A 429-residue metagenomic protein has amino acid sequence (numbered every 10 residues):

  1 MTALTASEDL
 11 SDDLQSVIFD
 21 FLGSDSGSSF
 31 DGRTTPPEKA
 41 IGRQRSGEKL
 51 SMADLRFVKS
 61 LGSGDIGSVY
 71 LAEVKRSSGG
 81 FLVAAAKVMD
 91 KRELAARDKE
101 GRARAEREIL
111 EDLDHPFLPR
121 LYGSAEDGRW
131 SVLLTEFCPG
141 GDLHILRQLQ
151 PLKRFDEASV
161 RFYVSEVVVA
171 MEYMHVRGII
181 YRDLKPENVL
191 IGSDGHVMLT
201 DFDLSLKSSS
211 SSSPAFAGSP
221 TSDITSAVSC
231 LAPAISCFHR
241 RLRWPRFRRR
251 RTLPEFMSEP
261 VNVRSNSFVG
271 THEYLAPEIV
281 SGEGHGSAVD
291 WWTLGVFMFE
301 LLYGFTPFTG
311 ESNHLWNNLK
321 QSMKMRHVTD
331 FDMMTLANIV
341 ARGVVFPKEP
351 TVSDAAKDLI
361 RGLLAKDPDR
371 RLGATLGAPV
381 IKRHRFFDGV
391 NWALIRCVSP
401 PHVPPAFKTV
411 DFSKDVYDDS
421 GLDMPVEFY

Functional and structural regions predicted by a protein language model:
M1-M52: Intrinsically disordered, low-complexity regulatory segments that flank or precede the catalytic domain of eukaryotic
F57-V69: Protein kinase glycine-rich loop
S68-E93: Glycine-rich ATP phosphate-binding loop
P119, G128-E136, H144-I145: A conserved loop-to-beta-strand element in the N-lobe of protein kinase catalytic cores that borders the ATP-binding
G123-S124: A short, aromatic-enriched beta-strand patch in the conserved N-lobe beta-sheet of the protein kinase catalytic domain
Y163-V164: Activation segment signature within eukaryotic-like protein kinase domains
A215-R250, M257, A374-Y429: C-terminal regulatory tails of eukaryotic serine/threonine kinases
